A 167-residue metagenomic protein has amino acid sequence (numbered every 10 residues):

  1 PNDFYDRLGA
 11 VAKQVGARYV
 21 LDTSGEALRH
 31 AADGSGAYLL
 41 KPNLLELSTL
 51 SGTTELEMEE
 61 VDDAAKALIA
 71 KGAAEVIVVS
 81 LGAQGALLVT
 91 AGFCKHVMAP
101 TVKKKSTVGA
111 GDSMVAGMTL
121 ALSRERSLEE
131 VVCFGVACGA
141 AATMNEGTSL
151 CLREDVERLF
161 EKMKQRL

Functional and structural regions predicted by a protein language model:
P1-V61: Conserved beta-alpha-beta core of the PfkB/ribokinase-like small-molecule kinase fold
D3, A10-V15, M58-L167: Conserved phosphate-binding/catalytic region of the ribokinase-like
